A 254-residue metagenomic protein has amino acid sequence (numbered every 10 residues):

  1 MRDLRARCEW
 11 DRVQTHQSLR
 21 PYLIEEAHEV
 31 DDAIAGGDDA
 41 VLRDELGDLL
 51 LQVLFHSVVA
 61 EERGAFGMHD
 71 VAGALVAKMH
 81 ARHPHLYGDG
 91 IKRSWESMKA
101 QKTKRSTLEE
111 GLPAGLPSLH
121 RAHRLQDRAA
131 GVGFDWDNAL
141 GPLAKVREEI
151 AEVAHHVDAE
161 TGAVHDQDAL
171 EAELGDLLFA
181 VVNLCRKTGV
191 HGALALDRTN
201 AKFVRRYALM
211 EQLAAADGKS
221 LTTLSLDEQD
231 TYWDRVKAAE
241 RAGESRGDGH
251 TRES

Functional and structural regions predicted by a protein language model:
M1-L46, L51-L174, L178-S254: Flexible "arm" and connector segments at domain edges
